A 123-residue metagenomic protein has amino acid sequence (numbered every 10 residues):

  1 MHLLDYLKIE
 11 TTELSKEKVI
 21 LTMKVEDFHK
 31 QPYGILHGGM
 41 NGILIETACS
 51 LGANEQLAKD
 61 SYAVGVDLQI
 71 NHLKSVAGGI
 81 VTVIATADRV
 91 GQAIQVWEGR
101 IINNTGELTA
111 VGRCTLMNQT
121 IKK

Functional and structural regions predicted by a protein language model:
M1-K123: Terminal targeting signals and extreme-terminal segments of soluble enzymes
